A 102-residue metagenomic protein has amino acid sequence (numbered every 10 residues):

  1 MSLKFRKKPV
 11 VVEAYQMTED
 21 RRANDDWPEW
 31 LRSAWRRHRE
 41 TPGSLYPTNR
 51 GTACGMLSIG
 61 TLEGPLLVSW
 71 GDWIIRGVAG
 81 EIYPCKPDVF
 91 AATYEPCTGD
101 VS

Functional and structural regions predicted by a protein language model:
M1-L62: N-terminal domain-onset segments
T61-S102: Short, compact, well-ordered microdomains
